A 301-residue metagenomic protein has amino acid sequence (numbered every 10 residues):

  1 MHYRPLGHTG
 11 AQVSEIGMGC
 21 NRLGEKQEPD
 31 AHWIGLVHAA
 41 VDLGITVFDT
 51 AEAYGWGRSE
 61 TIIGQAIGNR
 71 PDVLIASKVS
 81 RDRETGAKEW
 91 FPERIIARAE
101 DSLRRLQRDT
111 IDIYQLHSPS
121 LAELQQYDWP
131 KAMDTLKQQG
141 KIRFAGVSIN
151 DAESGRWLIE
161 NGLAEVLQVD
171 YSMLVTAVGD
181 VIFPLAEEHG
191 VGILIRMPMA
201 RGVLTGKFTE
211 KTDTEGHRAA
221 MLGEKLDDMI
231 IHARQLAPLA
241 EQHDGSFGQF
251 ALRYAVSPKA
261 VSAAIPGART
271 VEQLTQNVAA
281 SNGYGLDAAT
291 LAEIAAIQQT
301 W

Functional and structural regions predicted by a protein language model:
M1-R4, T61, R98-E100, A152-E153 (+1 more regions): Alpha-helical scaffolding within the catalytic cores of extracellular/periplasmic polymer-degrading hydrolases
M1-V73: N-terminal binding-site loop/beta-alpha segment at the start of enzyme catalytic domains that lines or forms
A11-I16, G44-V47, N69-V73, R108-D112 (+5 more regions): Short, well-ordered coil/turn segments that N-cap beta-strands
C20-A31, V79-E93, A122: Active-site mouth loops of central-metabolism enzymes
E28-A40, W90-L106, N150-W157: Short, acidic/polar
D49-T50, I63, I75-S77, V147 (+1 more regions): Hydrophobic residues in well-ordered beta-strands that form the structural core
L103-A122: Active-site groove signature of glycoside hydrolases
P119-W301: Beta/alpha (TIM)-barrel catalytic core signal, keyed to glycine-rich beta->alpha loops juxtaposed to Asp/Glu that bind
